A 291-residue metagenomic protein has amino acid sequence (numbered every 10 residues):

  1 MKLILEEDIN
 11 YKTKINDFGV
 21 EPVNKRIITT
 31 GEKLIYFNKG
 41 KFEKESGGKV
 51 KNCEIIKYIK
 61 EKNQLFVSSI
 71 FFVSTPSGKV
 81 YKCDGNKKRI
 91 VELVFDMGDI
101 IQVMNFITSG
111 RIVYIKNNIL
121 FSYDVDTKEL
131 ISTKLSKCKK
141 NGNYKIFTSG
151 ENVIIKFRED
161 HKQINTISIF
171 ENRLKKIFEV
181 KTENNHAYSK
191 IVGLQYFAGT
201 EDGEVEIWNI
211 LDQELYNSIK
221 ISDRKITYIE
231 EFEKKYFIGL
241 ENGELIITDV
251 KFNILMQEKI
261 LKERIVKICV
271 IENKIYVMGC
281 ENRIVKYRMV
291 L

Functional and structural regions predicted by a protein language model:
M1-K41, S46, E54, P76-S77 (+1 more regions): Intrinsically disordered, low-complexity acidic/Ser/Thr/Pro-rich linker and tail segments in large eukaryotic scaffolds
I4-Y11, F42-G48, K88-F95, E129-C138 (+3 more regions): A short beta-strand motif characteristic of beta-propeller blades
T13-V23, V50-F66, M97-S109, K137-G150 (+3 more regions): Repeated scaffold domains used in trafficking and secretory/extracellular systems, primarily beta-propellers
N24, G31-K33, T75-S77, S109 (+5 more regions): Surface-exposed loop/turn positions within WD40 beta-propeller blades
I27-T30, V67, F71-S74, I112-K116 (+4 more regions): Conserved beta-strand element within WD40/beta-propeller blades
I35-Y36, K79-K82, F121, N165-S168 (+3 more regions): WD40 beta-propeller blade core
N38-K41, D84-K87, D124-K128, F170-R173 (+3 more regions): Short loop/turn segments that connect beta-strands within beta-propeller blades
E263-L291: Blade-level signature of beta-propeller repeat domains, shared across WD40, Kelch, NHL, RCC1 and BNR/Asp-box propellers
